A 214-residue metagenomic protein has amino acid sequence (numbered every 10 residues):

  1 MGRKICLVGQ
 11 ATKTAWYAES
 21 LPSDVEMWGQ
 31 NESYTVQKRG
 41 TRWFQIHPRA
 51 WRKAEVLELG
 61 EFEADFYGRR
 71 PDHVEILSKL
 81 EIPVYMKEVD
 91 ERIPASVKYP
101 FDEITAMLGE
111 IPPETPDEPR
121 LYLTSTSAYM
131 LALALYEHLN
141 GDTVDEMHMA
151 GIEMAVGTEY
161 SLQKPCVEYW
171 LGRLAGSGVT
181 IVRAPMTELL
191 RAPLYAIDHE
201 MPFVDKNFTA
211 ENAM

Functional and structural regions predicted by a protein language model:
M1-M214: Metal-ion/cofactor- or nucleotide/acyl-coenzyme-handling active-site neighborhoods
